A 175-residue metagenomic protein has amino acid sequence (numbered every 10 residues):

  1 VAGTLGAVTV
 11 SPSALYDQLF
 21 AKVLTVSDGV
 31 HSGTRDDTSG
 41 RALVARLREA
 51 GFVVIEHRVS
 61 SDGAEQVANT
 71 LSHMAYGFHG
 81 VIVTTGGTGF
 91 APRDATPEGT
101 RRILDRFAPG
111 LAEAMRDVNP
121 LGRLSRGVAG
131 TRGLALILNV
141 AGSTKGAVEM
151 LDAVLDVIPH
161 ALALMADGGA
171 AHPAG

Functional and structural regions predicted by a protein language model:
V1-G175: Non-catalytic beta/alpha edge segments that cap or flank active sites
